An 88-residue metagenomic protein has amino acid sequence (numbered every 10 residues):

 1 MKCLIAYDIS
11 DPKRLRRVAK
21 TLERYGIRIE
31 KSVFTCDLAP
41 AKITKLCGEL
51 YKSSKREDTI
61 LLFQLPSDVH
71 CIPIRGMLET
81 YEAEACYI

Functional and structural regions predicted by a protein language model:
M1-I29, V33, D37, A41-K42: Extended, hydrophobic alpha-helical segments
K20-T21, L46-Y51, I72-I74: Intrinsically disordered, low-complexity boundary segments flanking structured domains
D37-T59: Short, intrinsically disordered low-complexity segments
K52-I88: C-terminal structural segments of small proteins and small subunits
